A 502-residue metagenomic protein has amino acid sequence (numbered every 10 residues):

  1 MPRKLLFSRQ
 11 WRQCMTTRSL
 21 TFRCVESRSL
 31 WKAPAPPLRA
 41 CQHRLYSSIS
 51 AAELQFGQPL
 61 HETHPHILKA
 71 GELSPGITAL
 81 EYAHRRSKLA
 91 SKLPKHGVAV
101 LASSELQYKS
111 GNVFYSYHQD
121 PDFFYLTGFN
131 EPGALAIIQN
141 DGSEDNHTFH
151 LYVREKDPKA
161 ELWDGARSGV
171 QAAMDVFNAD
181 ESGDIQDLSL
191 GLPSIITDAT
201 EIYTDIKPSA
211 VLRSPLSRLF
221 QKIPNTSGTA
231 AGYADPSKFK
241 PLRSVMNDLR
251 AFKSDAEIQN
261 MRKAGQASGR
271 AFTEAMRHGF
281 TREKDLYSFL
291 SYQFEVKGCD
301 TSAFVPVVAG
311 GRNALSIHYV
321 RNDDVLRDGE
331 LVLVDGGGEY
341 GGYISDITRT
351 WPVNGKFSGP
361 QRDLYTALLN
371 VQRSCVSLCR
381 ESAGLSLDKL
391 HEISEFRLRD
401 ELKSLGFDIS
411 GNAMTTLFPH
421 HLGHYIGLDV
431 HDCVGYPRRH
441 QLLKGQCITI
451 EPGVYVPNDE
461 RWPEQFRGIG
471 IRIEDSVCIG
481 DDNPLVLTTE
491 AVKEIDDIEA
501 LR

Functional and structural regions predicted by a protein language model:
M1-L30: N-terminal chloroplast transit peptides
R3-K4, R9, W31-R502: Active-site neighborhoods and metal-handling regions in enzymes and metal-associated proteins
